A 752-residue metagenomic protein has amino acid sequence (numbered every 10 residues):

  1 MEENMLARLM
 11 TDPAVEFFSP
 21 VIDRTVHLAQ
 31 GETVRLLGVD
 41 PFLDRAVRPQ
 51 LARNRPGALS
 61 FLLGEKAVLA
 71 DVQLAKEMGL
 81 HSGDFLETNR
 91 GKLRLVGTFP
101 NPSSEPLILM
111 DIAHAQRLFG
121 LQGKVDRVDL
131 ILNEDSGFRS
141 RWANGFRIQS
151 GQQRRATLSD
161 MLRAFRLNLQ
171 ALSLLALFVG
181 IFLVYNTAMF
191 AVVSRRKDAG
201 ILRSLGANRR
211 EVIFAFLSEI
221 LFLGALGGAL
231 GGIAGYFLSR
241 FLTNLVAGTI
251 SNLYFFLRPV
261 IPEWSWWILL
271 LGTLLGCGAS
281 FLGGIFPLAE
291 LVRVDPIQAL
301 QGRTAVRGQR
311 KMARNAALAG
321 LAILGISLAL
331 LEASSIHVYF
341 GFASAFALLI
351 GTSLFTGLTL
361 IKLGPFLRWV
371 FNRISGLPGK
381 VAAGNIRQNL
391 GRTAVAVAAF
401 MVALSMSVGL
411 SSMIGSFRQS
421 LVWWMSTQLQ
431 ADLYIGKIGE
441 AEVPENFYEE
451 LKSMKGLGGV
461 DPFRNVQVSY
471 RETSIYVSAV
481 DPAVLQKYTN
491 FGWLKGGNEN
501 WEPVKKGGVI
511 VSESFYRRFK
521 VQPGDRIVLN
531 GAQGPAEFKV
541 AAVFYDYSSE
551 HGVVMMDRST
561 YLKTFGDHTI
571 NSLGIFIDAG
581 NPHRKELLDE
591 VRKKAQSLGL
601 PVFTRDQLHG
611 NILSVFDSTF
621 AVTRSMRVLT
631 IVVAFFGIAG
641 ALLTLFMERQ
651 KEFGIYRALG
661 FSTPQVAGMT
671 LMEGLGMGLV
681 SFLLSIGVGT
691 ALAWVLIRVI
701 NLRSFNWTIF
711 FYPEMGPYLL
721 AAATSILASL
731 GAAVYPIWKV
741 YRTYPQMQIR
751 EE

Functional and structural regions predicted by a protein language model:
M1-F178, V193, M425, D546-L629: Membrane transport/envelope proteins' first extracytoplasmic loop
M1-R35, F61, K76, S136-N144 (+3 more regions): Hydrophobic, regular-secondary-structure patches
V34-E77, E449-G459, F463-P523, E537-K539: Short beta-strand boundary microenvironments
R139, A164-L167, L221, S265-P287 (+4 more regions): Alpha-helical transmembrane segments, especially those used as permease/efflux helices and single-pass anchors
R163-G200, L221-G235, L275-L282, G351 (+5 more regions): Hydrophobic alpha-helical transmembrane segments of multi-pass inner-membrane transport and secretion
Y185-M189, L221-Y254, W267-R293, L321-S334 (+5 more regions): Small-residue-rich transmembrane alpha-helices
R203, A207-L223, V306, T393 (+2 more regions): Amphipathic cytosolic juxtamembrane alpha-helices at the membrane-cytosol interface of multi-pass membrane transporters
V292-G308, W738-E752: Short cytosolic juxtamembrane segments of multi-pass membrane proteins
